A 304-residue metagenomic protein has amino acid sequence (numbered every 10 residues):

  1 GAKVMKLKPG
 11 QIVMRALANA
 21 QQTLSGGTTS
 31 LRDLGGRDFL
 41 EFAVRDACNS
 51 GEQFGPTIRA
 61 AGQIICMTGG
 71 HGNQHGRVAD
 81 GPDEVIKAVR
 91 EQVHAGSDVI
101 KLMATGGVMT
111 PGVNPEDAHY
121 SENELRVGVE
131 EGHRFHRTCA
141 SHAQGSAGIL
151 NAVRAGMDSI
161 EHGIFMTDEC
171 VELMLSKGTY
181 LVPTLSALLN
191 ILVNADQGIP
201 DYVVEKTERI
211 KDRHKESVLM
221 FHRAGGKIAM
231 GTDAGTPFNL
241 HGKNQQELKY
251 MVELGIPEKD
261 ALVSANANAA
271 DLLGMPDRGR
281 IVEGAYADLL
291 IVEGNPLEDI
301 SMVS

Functional and structural regions predicted by a protein language model:
G1-I12, F54, G62, C66-Q74 (+2 more regions): Active-site gating loops and adjacent loop-to-helix segments of metal-dependent hydrolytic enzymes
G1-S50, N123, A147, R154-A155: Metal-associated gating/positioning segment near the N- to mid-region
V13, L297-S304: Short, intrinsically disordered, charge-balanced linker/junction segments flanking boundaries in proteins
D33-A79, D83-A88: Mid-domain alpha/beta scaffold segments of enzyme catalytic cores
G36-R37, Q63-C66, G70, T105 (+4 more regions): Active-site beta-loop-alpha junctions enriched in small/polar residues
L40-E52, D117-E122, V153-F165, T236-E253: Short, electropositive alpha-helical surface patch
A43, D83-L181, Q197-G198, E208-I228 (+1 more regions): Histidine/acidic residue-rich metal-binding segments in metalloenzymes
R134, T138, G198-Y202, K211-N295: His/Asp/Glu-enriched, well-ordered alpha-helical/loop segment that forms or immediately abuts the divalent-metal
